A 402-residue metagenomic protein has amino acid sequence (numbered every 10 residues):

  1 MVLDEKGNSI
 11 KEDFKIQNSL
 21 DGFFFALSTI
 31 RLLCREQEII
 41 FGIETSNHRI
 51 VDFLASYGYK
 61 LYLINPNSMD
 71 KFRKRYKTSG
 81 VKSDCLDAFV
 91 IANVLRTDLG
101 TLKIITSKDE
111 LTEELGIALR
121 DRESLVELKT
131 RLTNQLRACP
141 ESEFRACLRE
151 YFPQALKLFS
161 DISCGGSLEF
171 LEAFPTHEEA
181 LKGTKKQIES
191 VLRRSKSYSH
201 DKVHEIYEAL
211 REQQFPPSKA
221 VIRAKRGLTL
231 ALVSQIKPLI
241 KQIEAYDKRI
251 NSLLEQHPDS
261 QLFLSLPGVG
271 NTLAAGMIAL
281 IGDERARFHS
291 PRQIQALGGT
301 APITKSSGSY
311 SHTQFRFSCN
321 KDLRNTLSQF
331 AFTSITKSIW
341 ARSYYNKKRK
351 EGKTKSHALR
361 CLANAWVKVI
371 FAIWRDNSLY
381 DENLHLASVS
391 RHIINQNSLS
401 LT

Functional and structural regions predicted by a protein language model:
M1-T402: A detector of single, family-specific signature residues that are central to catalytic or substrate-handling motifs
